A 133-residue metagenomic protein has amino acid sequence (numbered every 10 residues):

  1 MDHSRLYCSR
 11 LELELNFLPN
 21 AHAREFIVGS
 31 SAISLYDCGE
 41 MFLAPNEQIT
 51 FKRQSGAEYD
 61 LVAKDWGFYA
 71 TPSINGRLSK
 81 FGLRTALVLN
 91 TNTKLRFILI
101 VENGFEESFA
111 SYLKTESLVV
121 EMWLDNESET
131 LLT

Functional and structural regions predicted by a protein language model:
D2-L6, E25, L35-E40: An acidic, glycine-rich, mixed-charge low-complexity segment common to nucleic-acid enzymes
L6-S9, E14-N16, R84-N92: A short beta-strand micro-motif
C38-S111, T115: Acidic, low-complexity, intrinsically disordered interaction modules
V62-D65, L113-T133: Short, mixed-charge low-complexity intrinsically disordered segments
